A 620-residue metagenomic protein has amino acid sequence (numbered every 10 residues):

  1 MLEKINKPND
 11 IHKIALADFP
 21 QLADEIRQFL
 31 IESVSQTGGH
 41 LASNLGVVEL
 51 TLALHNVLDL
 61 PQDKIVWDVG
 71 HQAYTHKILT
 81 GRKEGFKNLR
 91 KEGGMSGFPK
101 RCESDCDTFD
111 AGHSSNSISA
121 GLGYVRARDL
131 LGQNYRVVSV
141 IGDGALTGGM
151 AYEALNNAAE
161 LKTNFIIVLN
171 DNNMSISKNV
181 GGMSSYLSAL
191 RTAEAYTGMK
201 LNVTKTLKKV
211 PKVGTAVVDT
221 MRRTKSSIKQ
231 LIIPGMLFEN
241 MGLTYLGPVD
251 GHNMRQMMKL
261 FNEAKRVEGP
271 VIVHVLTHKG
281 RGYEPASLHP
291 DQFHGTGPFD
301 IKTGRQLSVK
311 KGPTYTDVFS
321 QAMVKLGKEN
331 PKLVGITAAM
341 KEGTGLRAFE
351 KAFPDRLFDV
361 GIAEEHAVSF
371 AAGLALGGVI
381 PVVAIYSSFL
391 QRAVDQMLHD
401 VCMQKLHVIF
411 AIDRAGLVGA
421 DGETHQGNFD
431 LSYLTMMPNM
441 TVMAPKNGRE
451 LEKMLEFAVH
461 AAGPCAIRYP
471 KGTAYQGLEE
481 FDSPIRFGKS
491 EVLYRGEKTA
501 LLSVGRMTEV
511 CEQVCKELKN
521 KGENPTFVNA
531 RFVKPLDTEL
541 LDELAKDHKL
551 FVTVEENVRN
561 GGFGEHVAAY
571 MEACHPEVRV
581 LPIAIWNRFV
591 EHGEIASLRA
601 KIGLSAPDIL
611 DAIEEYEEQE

Functional and structural regions predicted by a protein language model:
M1-L79, L243-M258, H274-T277: N-terminal amphipathic, basic-rich helices that act as targeting or association modules
G38-V47, V66-H71, P99-I118, I141-A145 (+7 more regions): Active-site nucleophile and cofactor-binding loops and adjacent substrate-binding regions of central metabolic enzymes
H40-L161, Y315, K332-L333, T337-A338 (+1 more regions): Cofactor-binding active-site loop characterized by glycine-rich and histidine/acidic residues
K64, G269, T277-Q391, Q396-L406 (+3 more regions): Non-catalytic terminal/interface segments that mediate subunit docking, oligomerization, and allosteric communication
N173-F319: Long, well-ordered, tryptophan-enriched scaffold segments
V217-P285, H407-I412, L431-E480, A606-E620: Structural signature of the thiamine diphosphate
K259-N262, H294-G295, G304, T314-E329 (+5 more regions): Glycine-/acidic-rich phosphate or pyrophosphate-binding loops and their flanking alpha/beta elements
P298-K302, Q306-K311, G419-D421, T441 (+1 more regions): Peripheral docking tails and interdomain loops at the edges of cofactor- or intermediate-handling domains
